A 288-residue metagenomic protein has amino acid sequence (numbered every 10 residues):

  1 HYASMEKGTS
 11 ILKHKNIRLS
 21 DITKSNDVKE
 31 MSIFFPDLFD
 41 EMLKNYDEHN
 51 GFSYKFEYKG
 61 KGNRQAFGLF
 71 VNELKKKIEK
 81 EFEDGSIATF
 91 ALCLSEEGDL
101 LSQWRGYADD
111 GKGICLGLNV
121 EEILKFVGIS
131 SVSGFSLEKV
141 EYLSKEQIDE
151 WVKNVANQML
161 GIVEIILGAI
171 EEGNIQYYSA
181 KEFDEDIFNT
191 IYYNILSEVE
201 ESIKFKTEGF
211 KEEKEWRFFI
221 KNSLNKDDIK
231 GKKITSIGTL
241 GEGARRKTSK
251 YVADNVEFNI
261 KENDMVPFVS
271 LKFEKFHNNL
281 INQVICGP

Functional and structural regions predicted by a protein language model:
H1-P288: Partner-binding and oligomerization surfaces adjacent to conserved cores of proteins that assemble macromolecular
